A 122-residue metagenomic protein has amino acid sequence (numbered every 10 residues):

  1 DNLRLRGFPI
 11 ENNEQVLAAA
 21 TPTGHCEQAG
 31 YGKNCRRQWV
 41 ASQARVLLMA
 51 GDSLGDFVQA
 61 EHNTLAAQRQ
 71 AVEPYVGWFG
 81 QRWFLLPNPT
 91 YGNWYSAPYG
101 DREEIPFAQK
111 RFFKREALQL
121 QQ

Functional and structural regions predicted by a protein language model:
N2-Q122: C-terminal cap/substrate-recognition subdomain and adjoining C-terminal extension of metal-dependent phosphatase-like
